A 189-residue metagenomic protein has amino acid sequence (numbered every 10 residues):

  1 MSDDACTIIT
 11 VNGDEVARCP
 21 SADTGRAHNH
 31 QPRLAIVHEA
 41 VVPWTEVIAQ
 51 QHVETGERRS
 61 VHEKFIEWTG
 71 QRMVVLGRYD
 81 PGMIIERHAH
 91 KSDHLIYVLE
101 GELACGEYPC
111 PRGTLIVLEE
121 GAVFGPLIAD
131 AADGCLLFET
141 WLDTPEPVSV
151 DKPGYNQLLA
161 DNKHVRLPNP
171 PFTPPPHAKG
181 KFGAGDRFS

Functional and structural regions predicted by a protein language model:
M1-Q71, K152-L158, H164-S189: A short, N-terminal "cap"/entry segment at the start of jelly-roll beta-barrel domains of the cupin/DSBH fold
A49-H52, G56-A89, P109, E119-V123 (+1 more regions): Conserved short histidine dyad/triad with adjacent acidic residue
H62, H94, D133: Residues that flank catalytic or metal-binding motifs in active/ligand-binding sites
L76-G77, E100-G101, L136-T140: Short, well-ordered beta-strand segments in beta-rich or mixed alpha/beta enzyme and ligand-binding folds
P81, H90-C105: Glycine- and acidic-residue-biased ligand/ion/polar-headgroup-sensing regions
P109-R112, E120-D151: Ligand-binding loop in jelly-roll beta-barrel domains
